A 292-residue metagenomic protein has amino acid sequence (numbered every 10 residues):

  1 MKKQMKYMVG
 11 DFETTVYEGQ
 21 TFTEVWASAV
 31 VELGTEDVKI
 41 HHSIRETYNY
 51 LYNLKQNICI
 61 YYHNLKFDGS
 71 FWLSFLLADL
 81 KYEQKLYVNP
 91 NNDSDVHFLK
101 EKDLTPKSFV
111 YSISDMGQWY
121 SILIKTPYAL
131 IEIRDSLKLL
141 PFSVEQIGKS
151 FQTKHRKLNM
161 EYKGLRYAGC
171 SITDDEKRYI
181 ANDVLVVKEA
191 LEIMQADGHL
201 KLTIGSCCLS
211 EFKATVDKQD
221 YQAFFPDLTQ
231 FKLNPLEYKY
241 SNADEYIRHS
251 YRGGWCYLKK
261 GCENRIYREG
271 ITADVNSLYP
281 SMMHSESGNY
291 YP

Functional and structural regions predicted by a protein language model:
Q4, Q20-T23, L73-L76, Q146-I147 (+2 more regions): Short coil/turn segments at secondary-structure boundaries
M5-V16, I271-A273: Two-metal-ion RNase H-like nuclease active-site motif
K6-M8, I58-C59, L130, E269: The start of beta-strands in P-loop NTPase/AAA+ ATPase cores
T14-V16, K66-F67, K138, S277: Short, glycine/acidic-enriched loop or turn micro-motifs at the edges of active sites
E18-Q20, R166-P292: Common nucleic-acid-contacting/processivity interface regions adjacent to the catalytic cores of nucleic-acid enzymes
E18-V38: RNase H-like nuclease fold core
T23-A27, S74-E83, F151, S285-P292: Short secondary-structure boundary/capping segments
T35-I172, R178-V186: Conserved DEDDh/DEDDy metal-dependent 3′-5′ exonuclease domain
